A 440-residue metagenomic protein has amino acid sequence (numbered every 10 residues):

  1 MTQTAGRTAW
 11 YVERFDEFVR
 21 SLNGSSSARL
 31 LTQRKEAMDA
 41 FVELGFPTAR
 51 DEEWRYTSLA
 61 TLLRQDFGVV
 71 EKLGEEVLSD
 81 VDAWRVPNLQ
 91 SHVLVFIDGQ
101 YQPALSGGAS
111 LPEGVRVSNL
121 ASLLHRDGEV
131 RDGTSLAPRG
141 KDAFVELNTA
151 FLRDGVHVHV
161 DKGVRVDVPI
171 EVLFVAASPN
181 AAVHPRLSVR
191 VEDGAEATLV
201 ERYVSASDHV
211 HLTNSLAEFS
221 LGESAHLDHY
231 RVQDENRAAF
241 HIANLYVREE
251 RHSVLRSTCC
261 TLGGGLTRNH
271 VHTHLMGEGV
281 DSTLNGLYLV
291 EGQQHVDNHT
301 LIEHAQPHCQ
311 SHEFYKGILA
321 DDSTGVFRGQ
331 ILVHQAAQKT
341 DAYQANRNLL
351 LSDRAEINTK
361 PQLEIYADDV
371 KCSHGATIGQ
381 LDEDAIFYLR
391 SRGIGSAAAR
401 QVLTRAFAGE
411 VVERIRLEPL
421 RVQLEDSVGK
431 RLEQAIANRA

Functional and structural regions predicted by a protein language model:
M1-L216, E223-H226: Short, low-to-moderate order helix/coil transition modules at the start of elongated helical scaffolds
L123-D127, D132-I394, A408-A440: Conserved beta-strand/loop scaffold segments within soluble protein domains that form the structured core and edges
